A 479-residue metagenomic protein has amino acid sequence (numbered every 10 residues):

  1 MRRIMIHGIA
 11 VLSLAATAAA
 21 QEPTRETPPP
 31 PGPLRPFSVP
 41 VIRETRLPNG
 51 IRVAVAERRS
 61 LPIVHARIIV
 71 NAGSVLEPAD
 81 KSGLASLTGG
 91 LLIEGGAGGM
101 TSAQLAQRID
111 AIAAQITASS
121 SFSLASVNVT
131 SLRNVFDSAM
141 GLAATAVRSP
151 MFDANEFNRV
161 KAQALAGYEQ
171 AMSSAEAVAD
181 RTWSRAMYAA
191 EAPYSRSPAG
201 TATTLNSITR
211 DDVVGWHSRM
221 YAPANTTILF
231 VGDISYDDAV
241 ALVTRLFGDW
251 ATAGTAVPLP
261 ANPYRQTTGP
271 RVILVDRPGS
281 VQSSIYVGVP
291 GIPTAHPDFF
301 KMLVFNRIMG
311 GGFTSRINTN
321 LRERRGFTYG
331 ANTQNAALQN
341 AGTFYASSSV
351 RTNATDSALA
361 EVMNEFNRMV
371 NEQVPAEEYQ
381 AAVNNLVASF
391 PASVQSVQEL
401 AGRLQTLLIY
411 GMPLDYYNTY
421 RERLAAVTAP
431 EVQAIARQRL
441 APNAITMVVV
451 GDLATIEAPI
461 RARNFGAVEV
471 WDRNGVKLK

Functional and structural regions predicted by a protein language model:
E22-P30, A190, Y194, T227-P293 (+1 more regions): An aromatic/glycine/proline-enriched structural segment found at the starts of mature extracellular/organellar domains
E22-R25, P29-P30, M100, Q104-W216 (+3 more regions): Acidic/histidine-enriched segments that form metal/cofactor-coordinating and catalytic pocket/exosite environments
R25-T45, R185-T226, P258-Y264, F390 (+1 more regions): Histidine-acidic residue clusters that define the catalytic metal-binding segment of zinc metallopeptidase domains
R67-R133, S173, S195-A199, G312-F327 (+1 more regions): M16/MPP (pitrilysin/insulinase) zinc-metallopeptidase core fold and M16-derived inactive scaffolds
S74, Y286-P290, M309-V350, W471: A structural supersecondary motif
E94-G99, T130-K161, G312, N332 (+3 more regions): M16/insulysin-pitrilysin zinc metalloprotease superfamily fold
Q163-T182, P263-Q282, N320-T328, L338-Q339 (+3 more regions): Short acidic/His-enriched helical or mixed secondary-structure segments at domain edges of catalytic enzymes and some
E176, D180-R181, R210-L246, N443-T446 (+1 more regions): Non-catalytic, conformational "gating/processing" segments within enzyme and secreted inhibitor domains
